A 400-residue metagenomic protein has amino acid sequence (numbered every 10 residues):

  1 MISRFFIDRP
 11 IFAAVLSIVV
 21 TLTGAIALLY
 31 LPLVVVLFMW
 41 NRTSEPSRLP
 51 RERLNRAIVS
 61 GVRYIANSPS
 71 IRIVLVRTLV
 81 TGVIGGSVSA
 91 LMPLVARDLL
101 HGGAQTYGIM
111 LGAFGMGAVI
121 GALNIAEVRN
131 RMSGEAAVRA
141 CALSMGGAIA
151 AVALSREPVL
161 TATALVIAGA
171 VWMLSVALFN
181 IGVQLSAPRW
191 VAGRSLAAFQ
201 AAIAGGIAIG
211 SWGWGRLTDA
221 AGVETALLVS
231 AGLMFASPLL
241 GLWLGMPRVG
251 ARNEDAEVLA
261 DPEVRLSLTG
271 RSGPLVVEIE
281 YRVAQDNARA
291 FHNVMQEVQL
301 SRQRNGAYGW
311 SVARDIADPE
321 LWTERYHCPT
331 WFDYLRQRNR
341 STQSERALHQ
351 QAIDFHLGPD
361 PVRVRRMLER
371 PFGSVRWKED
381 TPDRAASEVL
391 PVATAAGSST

Functional and structural regions predicted by a protein language model:
M1-L28: Membrane-proximal extracytoplasmic
Y30, A313-P319, H356, L368-R370: A short beta-turn/loop motif at secondary-structure boundaries
Y30-P46, S237-P247: C-terminal membrane-cytosol helix-exit motif in multi-pass small-molecule transporters
T43-V76: Juxtamembrane intracellular "pre-TM" segments in multi-pass secondary transporters
V59, A66-P69, G85, M92-P274: C-terminal transmembrane bundle of multi-pass solute transporters/carriers
L217, L275-R282, S311-R340: Short, well-ordered beta-strand segments in beta-rich or mixed alpha/beta enzyme and ligand-binding folds
P247-G250, S301-G309, H327-V364, G397-T400: An amphipathic, aromatic/His-enriched active-site/gating alpha helix that lines ligand/cofactor pockets
D286-W310: Short amphipathic alpha-helical segments
